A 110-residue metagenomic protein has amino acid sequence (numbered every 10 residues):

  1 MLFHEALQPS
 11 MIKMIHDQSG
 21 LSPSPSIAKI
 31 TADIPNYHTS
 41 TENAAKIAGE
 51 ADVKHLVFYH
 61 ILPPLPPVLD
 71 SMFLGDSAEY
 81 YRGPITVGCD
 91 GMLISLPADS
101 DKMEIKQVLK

Functional and structural regions predicted by a protein language model:
M1-D90: Cap/insert and terminal regions of metallo-dependent hydrolase folds
L93-K110: Core dinuclear metal-dependent hydrolase active-site scaffold
